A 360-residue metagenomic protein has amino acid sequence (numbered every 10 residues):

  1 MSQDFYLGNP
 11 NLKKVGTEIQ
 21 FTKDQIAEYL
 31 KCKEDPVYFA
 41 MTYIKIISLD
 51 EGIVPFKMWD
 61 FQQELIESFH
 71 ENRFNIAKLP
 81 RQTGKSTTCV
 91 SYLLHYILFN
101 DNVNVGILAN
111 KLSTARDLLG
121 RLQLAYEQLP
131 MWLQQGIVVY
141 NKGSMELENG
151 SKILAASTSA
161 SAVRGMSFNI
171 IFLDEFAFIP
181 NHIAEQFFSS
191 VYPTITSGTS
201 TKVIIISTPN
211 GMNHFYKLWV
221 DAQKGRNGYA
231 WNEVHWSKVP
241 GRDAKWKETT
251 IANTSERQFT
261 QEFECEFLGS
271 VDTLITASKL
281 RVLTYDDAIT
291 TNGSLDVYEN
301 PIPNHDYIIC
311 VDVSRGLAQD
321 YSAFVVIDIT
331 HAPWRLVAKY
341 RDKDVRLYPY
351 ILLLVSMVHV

Functional and structural regions predicted by a protein language model:
M1-F74: Pre-P-loop entry segment of helicase/translocase ATPase cores
N72-L93: Walker A/P-loop
V103-L124: Conserved Walker A/P-loop ATP-binding site and its immediately adjacent core in helicase/helicase-like ATPase domains
L118-N169: Inter-Walker segment of RecA-like/P-loop motor cores
L124-Q128, Q134, F178-T254: ASCE P-loop NTPase helicase motor core
L147, G293, P303, A318 (+1 more regions): Nucleic-acid-processing active sites and adjacent nucleic-acid-binding tracks, predominantly divalent metal-dependent
E175-I179, S314: Conserved Walker B
Q186, S237-V313: ATPase catalytic-site recognition across NTP-hydrolyzing enzymes
